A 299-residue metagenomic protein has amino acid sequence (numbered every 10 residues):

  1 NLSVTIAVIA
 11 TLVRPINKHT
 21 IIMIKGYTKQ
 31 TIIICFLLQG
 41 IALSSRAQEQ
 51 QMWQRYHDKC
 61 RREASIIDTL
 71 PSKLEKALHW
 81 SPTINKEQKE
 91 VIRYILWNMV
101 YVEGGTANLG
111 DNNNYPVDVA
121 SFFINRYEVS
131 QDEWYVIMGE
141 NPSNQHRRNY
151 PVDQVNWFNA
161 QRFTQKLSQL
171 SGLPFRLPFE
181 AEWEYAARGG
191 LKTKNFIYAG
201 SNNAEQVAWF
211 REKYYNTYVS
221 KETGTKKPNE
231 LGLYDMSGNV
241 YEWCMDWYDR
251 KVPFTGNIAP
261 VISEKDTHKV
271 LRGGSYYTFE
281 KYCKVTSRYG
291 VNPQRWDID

Functional and structural regions predicted by a protein language model:
M23-E49: Bacterial Sec-dependent N-terminal signal peptides
E49-D68, K73-P82, K227-N229, I262-D299: Disulfide-stabilized, aromatic/cysteine-rich ligand-recognition loop
K89-S143, N156-F158, S237-G238, M245: A short glycine-rich, aromatic-capped structural motif
V100-Y101, F123-N125, D153-Q154, R176-P178 (+4 more regions): Structural recognition of the beta-strand scaffold that forms the well-ordered cores of secreted hydrolase catalytic
A107, Q131, R147-Q206, W243: Short, well-ordered surface patches within globular domains
Y115-V117, L191-K192, V219, M236-D299: Surface-exposed recognition segments
A204-S237, K265, N292-Q294: Short, well-ordered junction/capping motifs at the entry into regular secondary structure
